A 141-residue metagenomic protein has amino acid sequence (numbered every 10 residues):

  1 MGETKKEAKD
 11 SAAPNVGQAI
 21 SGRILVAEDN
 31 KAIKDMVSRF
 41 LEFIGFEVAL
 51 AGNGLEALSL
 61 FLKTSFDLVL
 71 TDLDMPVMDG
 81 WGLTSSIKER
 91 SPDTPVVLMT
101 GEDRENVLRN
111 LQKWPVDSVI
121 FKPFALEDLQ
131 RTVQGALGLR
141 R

Functional and structural regions predicted by a protein language model:
M1-R23, E127-R141: Non-catalytic signal-transmission and effector/linker regions of two-component phosphorelay proteins
E28: Conserved acidic carboxylate
D35-F43: Charged docking surfaces used in two-component/phosphorelay signaling
S38, N106, F124-Q134: C-terminal output helix
L50-L68: Acidic, metal-coordinating helix/loop segments flanking the phosphotransfer/catalytic sites of two-component signaling
M75: Receiver (REC) domain active-site loop signature in two-component systems and cognate sites in sensor histidine kinases
